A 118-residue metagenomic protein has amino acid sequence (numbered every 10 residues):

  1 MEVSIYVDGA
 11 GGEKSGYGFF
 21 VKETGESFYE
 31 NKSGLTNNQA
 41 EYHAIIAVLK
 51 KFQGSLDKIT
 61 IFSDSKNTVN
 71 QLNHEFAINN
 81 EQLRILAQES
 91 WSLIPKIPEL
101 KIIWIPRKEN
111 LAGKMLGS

Functional and structural regions predicted by a protein language model:
M1-Q39, K50-K51: RNase H-like nuclease fold core
G12, L49-G117: RNase H catalytic domain
E41, I45-I46: Short, conserved alpha-helix that lines the donor NDP-sugar binding/gating region of sugar-transfer enzymes
